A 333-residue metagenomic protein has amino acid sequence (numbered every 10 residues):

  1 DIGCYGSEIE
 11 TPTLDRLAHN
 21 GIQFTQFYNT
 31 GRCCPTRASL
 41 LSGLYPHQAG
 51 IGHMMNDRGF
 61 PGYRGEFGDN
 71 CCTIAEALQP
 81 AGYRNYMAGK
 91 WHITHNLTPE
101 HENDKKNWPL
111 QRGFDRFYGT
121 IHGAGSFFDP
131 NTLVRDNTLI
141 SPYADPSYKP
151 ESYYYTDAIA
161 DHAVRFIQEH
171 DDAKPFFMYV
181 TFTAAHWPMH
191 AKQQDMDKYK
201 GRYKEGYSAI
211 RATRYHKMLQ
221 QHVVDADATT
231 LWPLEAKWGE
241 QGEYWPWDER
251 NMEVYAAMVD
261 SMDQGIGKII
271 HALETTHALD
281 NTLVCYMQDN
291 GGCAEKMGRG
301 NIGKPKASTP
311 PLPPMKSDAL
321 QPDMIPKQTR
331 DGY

Functional and structural regions predicted by a protein language model:
D1-Y333: Formylglycine-dependent sulfatase
